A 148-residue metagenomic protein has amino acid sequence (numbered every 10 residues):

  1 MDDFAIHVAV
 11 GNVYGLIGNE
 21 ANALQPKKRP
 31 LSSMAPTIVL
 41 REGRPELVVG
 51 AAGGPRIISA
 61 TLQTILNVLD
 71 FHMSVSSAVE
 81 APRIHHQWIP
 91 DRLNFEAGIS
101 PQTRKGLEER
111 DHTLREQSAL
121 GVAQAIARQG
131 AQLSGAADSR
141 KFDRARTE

Functional and structural regions predicted by a protein language model:
M1-F4, R29-L31, P36-P45, A52-R56 (+4 more regions): Short, glycine-/Ser/Thr-/acidic-enriched flexible segments
M1-G43, L47, F71, V75: Active-site rim segments in enzyme catalytic domains, especially the processed small/beta chain of N-terminal
H7-A9, R56-L62, R144-E148: A short, polar/proline- and glycine-enriched secondary-structure boundary/capping micro-motif
V10, Q25-P30, T61, D70-S118: Extended C-terminal subregions enriched in glycine
V48-A52, D91-N94: Second-shell loop/turn segments in exported
A51-M73: Alpha-helical support elements that line or immediately flank enzyme active sites and cofactor-binding pockets
G98-E148: Cofactor-centric catalytic regions
